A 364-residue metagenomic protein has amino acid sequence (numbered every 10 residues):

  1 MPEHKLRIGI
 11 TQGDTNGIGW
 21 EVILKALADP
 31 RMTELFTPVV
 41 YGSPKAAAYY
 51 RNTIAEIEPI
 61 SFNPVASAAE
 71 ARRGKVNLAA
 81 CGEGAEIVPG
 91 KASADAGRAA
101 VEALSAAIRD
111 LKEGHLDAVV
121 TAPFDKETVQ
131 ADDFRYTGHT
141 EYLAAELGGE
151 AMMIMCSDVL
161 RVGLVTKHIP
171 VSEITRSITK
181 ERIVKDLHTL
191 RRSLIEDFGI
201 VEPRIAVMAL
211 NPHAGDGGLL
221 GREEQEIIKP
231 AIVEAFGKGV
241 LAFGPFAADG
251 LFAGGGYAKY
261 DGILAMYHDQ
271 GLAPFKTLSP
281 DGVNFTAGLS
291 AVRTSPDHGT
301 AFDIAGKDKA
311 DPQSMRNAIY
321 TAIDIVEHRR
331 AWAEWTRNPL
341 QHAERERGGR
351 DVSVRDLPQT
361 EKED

Functional and structural regions predicted by a protein language model:
M1-H139, E181-M266, Q270-N284, L289-T300 (+1 more regions): Contiguous, glycine/small-aliphatic-enriched amphipathic segments in soluble metabolic enzymes
Y142-S157: FAD-binding core/adjacent interface of flavoenzyme oxidoreductases
M155-K185: Ligand-binding beta-strand-loop-alpha-helix segment within the catalytic cores of soluble metabolic enzymes
